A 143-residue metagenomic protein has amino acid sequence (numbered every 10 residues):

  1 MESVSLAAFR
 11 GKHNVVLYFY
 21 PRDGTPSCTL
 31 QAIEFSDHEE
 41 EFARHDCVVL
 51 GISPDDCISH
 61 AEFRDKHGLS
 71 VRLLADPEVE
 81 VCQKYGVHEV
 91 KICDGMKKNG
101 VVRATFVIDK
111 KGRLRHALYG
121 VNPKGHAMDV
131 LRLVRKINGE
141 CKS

Functional and structural regions predicted by a protein language model:
M1-S143: Chalcogenol-based redox active-site neighborhoods
